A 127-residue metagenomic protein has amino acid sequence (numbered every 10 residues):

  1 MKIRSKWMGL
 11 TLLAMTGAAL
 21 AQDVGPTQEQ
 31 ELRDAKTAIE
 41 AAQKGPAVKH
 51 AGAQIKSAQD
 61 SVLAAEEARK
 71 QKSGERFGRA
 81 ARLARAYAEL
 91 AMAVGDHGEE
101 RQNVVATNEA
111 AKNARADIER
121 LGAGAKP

Functional and structural regions predicted by a protein language model:
K2-S5, A19-P127: Long, charged/polar, soluble alpha-helical segments
G9, T16-A18: N-terminal signal peptide c-region/cleavage motif recognized by signal peptidases
T11-L13, G122: Enrichment for repetitive, rod-forming helical segments
